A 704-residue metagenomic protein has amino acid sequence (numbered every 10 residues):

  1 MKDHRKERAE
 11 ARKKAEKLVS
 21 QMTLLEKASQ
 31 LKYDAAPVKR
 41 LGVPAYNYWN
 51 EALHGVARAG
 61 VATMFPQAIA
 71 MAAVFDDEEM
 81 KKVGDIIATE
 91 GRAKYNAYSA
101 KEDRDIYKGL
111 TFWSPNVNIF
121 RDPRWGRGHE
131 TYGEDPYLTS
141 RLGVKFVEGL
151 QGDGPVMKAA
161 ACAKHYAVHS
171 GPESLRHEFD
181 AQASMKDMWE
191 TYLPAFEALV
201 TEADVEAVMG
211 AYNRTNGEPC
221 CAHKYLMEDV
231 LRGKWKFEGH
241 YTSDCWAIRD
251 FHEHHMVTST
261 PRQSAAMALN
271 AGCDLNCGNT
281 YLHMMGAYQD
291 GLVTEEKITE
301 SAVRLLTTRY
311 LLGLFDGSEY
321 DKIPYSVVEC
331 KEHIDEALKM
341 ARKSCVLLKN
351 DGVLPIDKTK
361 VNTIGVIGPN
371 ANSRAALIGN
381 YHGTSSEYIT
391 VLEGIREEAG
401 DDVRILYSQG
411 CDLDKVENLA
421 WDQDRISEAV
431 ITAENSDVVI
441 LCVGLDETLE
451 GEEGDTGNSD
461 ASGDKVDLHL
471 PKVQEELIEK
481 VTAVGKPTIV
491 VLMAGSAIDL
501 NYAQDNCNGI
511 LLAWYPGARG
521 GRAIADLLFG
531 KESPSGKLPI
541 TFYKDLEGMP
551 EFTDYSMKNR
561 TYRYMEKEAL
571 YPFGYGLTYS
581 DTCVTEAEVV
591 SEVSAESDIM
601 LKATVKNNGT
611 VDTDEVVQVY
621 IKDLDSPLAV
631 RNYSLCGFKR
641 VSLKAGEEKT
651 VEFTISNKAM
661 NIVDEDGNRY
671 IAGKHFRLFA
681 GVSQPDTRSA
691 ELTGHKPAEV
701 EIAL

Functional and structural regions predicted by a protein language model:
M1-D666, A672-D686, L704: Glycoside hydrolase catalytic-domain context in secreted enzymes
R688-L704: Short beta-strand elements
